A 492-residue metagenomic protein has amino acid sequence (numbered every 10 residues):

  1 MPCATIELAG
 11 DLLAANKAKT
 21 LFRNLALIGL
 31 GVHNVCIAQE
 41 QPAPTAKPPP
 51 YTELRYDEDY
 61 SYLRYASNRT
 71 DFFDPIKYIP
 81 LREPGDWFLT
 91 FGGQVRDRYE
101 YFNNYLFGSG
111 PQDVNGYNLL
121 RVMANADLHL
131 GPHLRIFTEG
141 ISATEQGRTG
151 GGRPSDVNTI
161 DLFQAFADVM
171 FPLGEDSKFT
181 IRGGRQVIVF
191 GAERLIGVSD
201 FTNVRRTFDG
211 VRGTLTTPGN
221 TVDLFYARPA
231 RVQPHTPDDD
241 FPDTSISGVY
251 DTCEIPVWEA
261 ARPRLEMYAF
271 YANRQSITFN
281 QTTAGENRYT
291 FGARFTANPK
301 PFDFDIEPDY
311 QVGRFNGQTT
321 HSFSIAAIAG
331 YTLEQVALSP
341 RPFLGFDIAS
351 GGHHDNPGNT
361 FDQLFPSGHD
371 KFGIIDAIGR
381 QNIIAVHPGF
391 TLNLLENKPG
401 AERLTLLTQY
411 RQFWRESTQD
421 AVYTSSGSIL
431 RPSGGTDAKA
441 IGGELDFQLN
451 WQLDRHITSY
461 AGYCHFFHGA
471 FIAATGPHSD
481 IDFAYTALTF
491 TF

Functional and structural regions predicted by a protein language model:
K19-F22, G31-V114, N125, P154 (+5 more regions): N-terminal periplasmic/intermembrane-space "pro-region" immediately following the signal or transit peptide
A46-T70, N280-Q281, P308-Q311, Q318-G435: Extracellular/periplasmic loop regions
G85, V114-L119, D156-D161, N203-R205 (+7 more regions): Short sequence motifs at beta-strands and strand-loop junctions characteristic of Gram-negative outer-membrane
R98-F102, H133-R135, E139, A143-E145 (+9 more regions): Structural signature of outer-membrane beta-barrel domains
Y101-L120, L128-S177, R194-G197, H235 (+4 more regions): Surface-exposed loop and membrane-interface regions of Gram-negative outer-membrane beta-barrel proteins
G108-Q112, R153-N158, G197-N203, D240-T244 (+5 more regions): Flexible, surface-exposed loop regions and adjacent strand-edge segments of Gram-negative outer-membrane beta-barrel
F171, E175-I181, L195-H354, N393 (+4 more regions): Signature for the C-terminal beta-barrel architecture of outer-membrane proteins
D454-T491: Predominantly the C-terminal beta-signal and adjacent terminal strand-loop region of outer-membrane beta-barrel
